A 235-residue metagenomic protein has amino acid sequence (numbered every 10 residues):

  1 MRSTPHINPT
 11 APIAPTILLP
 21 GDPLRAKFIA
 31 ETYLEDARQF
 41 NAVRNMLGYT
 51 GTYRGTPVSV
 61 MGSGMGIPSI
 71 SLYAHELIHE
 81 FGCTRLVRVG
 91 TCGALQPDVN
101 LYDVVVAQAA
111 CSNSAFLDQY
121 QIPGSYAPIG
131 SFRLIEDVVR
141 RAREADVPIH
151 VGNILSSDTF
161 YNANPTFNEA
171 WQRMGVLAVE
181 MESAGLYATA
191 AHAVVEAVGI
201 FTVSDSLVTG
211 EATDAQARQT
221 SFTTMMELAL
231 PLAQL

Functional and structural regions predicted by a protein language model:
M1-P128, F132-E136: Metabolite-binding pocket within alpha/beta catalytic cores that recognizes anionic/polar moieties
P23, G93, A110, L155-F160 (+3 more regions): Glycine-rich beta-alpha junction loops
E35-A42, D146-G152, L235: Flexible, glycine/charged-enriched surface loops at secondary-structure junctions
T84, L177, E196: Short acidic/polar active-site loop segments enriched in Thr and Asp
S125-M174: Active-site rim beta-loop-alpha module in soluble metabolic enzymes
D137-A145, T189, L228-L235: Generic non-transmembrane alpha-helical segments
A184-R218: Zn-dependent metallopeptidase/amidohydrolase metal-coordination segment
L207-L235: His/Asp/Glu-rich mid-to-C-terminal helical/loop segments that flank catalytic regions of hydrolases
